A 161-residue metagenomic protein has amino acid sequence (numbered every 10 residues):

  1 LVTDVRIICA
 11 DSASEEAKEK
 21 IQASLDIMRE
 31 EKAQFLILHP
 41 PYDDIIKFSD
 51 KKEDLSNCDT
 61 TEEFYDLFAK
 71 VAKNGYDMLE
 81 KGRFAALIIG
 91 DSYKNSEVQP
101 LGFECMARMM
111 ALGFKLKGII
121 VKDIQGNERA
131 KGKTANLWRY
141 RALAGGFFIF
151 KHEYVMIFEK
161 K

Functional and structural regions predicted by a protein language model:
L1-K161: Class I S-adenosyl-L-methionine-dependent methyltransferase catalytic core
